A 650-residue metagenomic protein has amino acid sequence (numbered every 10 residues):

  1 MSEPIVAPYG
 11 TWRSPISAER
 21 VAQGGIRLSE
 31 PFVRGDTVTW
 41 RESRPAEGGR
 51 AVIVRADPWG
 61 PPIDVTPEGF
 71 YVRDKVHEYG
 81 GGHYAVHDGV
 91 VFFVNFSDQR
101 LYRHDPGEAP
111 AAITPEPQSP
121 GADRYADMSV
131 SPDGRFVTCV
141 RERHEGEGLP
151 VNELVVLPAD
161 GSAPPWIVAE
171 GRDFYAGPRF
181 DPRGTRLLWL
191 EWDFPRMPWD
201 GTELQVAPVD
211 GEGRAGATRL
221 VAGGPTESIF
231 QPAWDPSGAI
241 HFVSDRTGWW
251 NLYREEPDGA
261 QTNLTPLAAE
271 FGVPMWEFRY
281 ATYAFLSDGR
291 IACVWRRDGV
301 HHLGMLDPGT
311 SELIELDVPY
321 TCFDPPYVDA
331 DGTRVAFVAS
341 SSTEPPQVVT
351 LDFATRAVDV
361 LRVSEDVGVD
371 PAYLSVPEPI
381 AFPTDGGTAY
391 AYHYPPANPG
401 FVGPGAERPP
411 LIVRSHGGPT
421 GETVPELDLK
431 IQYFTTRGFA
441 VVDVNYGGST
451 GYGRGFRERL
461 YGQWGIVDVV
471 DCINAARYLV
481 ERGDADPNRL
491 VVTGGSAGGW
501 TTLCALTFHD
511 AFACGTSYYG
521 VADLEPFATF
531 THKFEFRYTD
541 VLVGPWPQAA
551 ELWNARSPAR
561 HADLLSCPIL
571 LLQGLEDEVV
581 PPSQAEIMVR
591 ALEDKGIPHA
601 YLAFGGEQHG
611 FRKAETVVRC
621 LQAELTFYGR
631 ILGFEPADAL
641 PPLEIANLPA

Functional and structural regions predicted by a protein language model:
M1-T37, S43-V52: Sequence/structural signature of beta-propeller modules and their immediately flanking N-terminal secretory/stalk
P15-A22, I63-D74, A111-Q118, P164-A169 (+4 more regions): A short beta-strand motif characteristic of beta-propeller blades
Q23-T37, Y71-V91, Q118-V137, E170-L188 (+8 more regions): Conserved beta-propeller blade repeats
G25-F32, T39-E42, A51, I63-D64 (+10 more regions): Non-catalytic accessory segments flanking enzyme active sites
E42-V52, V72-E78, F93-L101, P117-R124 (+12 more regions): A flexible loop/linker signature enriched in serine peptidases of the S9 family
D57-G60, D105-E108, P158-S162, V209-G213 (+3 more regions): Short loop/turn segments that connect beta-strands within beta-propeller blades
E145, P195, S364-N488, G495-S496 (+2 more regions): Cap/lid segment of the alpha/beta-hydrolase catalytic domain
Y446-A650: Active-site-proximal cap/loop segments of hydrolase catalytic domains
